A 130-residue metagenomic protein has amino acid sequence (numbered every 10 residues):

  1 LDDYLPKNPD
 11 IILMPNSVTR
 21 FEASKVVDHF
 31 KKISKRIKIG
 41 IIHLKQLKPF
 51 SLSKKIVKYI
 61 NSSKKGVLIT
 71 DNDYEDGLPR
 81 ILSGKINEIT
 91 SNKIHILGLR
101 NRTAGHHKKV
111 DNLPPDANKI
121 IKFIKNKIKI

Functional and structural regions predicted by a protein language model:
L1-I130: Thiamine diphosphate
